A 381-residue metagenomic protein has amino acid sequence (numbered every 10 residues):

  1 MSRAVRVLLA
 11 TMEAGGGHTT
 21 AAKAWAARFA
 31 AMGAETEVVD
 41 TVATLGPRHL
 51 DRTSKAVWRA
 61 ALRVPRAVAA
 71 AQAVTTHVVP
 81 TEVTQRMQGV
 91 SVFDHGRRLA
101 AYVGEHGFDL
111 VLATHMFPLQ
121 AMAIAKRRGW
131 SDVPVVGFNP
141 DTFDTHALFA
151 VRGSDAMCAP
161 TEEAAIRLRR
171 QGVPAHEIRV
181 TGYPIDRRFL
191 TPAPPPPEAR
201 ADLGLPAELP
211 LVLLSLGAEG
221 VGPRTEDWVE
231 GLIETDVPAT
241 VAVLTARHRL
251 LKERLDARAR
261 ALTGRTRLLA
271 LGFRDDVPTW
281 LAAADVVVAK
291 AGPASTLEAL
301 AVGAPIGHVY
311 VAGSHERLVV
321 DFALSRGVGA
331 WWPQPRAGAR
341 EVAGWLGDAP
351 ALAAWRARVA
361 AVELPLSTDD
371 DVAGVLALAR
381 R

Functional and structural regions predicted by a protein language model:
A21, H77-G172, E177: Active-site and donor-binding regions of nucleotide-sugar-utilizing enzymes
A24-Y102: Conserved N-terminal ligand/cofactor-binding loop architecture of enzyme catalytic domains
D155-E219, R247-L250: A nucleotide-sugar donor-handling region in carbohydrate enzymes
P197-A201, L205-A284: Donor-nucleotide binding loops and adjacent catalytic segments primarily of GT-B fold Leloir glycosyltransferases
A282-G292: Acidic donor-binding loop of glycosyltransferase active sites
T296, L300-E341: Catalytic binding pocket for nucleotide-activated donors in carbohydrate/polymer assembly enzymes
P335, A343-V362, R381: Conserved donor-nucleotide binding/catalytic region of nucleotide-linked donor-dependent transferases
L364-R381: C-terminal alpha-helical cap of glycosyltransferases
